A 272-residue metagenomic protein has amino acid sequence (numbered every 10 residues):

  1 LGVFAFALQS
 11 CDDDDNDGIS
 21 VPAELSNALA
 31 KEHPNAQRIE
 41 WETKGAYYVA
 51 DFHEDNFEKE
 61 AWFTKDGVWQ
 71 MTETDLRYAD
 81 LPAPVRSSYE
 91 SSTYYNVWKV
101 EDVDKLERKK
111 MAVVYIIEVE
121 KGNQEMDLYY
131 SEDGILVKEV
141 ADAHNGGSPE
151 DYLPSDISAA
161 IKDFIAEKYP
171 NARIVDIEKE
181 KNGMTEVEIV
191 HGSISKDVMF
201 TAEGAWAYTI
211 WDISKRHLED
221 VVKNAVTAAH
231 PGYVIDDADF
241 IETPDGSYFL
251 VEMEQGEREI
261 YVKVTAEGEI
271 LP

Functional and structural regions predicted by a protein language model:
L1-F4: Sec-dependent N-terminal signal peptides
F6-S10: C-terminal motif of bacterial Sec signal peptides marking the signal peptidase cleavage site
D12-D15: Bacterial signal peptide processing site
G18-P272: First exposed extracellular module after export/assembly in secreted or surface-exposed proteins
